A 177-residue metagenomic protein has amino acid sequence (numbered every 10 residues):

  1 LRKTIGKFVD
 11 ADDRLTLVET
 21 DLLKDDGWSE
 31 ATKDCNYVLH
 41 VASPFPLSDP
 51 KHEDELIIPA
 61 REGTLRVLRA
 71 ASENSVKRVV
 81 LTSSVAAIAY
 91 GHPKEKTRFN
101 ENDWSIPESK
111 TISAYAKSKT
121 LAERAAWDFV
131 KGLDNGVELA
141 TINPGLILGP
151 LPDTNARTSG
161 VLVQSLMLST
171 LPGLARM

Functional and structural regions predicted by a protein language model:
L1, S29, P50, G91-K94 (+1 more regions): Short, solvent-exposed loop/turn and secondary-structure capping segments
K3-E62: NAD(P)H-binding glycine-rich loop region in Rossmannoid oxidoreductase-like domains and their noncatalytic homologs
R14, D34, S75, G136-E138: Short loop/turn motifs at secondary-structure junctions
H40, P44, P50-Y115: Conserved Rossmann-fold NAD(P)-dependent oxidoreductase catalytic core, especially the SDR/UDP-sugar
D49, I106-T111, G160-M177: A conserved pocket-lining segment of Rossmann-fold NAD(P)-dependent short-chain dehydrogenase/reductase
A87-A89, V137-S159: Flexible, glycine-rich beta-alpha linker
S109-A140: Active-site Tyr-X1-5-Lys
